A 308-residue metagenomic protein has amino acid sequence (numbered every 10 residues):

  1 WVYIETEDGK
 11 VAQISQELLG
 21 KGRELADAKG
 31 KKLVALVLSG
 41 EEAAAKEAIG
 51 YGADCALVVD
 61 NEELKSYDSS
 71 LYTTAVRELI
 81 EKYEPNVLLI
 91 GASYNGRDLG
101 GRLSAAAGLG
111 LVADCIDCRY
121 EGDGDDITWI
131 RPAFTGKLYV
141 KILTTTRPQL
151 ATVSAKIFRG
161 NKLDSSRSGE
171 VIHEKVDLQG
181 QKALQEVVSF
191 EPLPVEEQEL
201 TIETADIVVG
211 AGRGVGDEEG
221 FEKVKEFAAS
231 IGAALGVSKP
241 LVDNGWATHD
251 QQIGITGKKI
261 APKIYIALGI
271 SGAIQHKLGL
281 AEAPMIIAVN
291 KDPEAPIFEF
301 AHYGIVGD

Functional and structural regions predicted by a protein language model:
W1-D308: N-terminal glycine-rich FAD/FM-binding segment characteristic of electron-transfer flavoproteins
